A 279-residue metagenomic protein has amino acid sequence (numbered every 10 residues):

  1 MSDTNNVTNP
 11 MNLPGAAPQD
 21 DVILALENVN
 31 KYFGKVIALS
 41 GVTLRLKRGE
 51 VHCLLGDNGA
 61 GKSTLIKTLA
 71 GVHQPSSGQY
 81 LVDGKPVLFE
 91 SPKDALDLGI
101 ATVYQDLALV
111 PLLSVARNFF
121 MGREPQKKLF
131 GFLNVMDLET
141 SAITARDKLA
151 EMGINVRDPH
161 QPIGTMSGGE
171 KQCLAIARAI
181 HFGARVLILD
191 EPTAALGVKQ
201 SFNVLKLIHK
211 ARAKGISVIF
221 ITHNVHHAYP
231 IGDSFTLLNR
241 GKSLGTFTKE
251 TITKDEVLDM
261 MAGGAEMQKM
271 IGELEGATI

Functional and structural regions predicted by a protein language model:
S2-I279: Glycine-rich phosphate-binding loops of nucleotide-dependent enzymes
